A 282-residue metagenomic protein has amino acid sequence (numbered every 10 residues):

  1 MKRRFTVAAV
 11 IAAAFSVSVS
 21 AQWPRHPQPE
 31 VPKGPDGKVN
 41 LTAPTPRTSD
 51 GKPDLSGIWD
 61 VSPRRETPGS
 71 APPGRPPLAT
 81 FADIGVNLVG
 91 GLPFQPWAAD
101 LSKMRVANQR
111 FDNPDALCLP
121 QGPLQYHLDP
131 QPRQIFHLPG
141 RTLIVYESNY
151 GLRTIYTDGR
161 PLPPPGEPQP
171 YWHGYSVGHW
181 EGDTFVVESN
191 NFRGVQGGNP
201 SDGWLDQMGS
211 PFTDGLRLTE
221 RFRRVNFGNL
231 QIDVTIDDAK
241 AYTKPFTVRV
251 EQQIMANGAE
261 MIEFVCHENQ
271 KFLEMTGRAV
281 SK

Functional and structural regions predicted by a protein language model:
K2-F5, A9, F15-K282: PEST-like low-complexity, intrinsically disordered acidic/proline/serine-rich tracts that flank trafficking/processing
